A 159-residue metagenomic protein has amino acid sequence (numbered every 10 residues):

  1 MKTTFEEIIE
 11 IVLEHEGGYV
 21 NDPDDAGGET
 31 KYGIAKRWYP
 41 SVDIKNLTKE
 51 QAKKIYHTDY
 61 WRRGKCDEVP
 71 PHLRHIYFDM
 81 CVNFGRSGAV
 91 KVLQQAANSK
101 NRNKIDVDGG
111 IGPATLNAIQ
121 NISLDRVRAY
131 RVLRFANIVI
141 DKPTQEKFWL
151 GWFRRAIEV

Functional and structural regions predicted by a protein language model:
M1-V159: Cell-wall polysaccharide-cleaving catalytic domain and substrate-binding groove, primarily in peptidoglycan/chitin
